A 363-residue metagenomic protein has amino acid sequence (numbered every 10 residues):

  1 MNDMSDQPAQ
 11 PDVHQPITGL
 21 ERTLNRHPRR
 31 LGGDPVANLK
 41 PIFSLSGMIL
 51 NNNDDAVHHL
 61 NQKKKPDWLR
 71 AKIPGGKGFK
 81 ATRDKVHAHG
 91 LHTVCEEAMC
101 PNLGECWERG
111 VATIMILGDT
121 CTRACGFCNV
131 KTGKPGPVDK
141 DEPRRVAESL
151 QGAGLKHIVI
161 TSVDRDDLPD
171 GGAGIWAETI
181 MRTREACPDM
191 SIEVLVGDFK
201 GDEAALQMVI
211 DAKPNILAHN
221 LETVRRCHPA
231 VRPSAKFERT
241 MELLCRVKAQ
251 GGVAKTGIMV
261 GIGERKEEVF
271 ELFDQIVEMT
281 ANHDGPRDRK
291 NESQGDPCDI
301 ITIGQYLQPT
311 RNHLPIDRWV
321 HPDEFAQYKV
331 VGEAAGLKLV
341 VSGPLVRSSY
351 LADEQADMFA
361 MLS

Functional and structural regions predicted by a protein language model:
N2-T113, R144, E148-Q151, E178-D189 (+3 more regions): Auxiliary Fe-S-binding modules of radical SAM enzymes
C100, C121, C125-C128: Short cysteine clusters
E105-E108, G126, V130-G133: Short functional micro-motifs and their immediate structural scaffolds
I114-G118: Short active-site neighborhood of thiol/selenol oxidoreductases, capturing the structured segment around
C121, D164-D167, F199, G263 (+1 more regions): Short, glycine/serine-rich, charged loops/turns that create anion-binding and catalytic segments at active sites
R123, K134, G201, T310 (+1 more regions): Flexible, glycine-rich phosphate/dinucleotide-binding loops and adjacent beta-alpha linkers at cofactor/substrate
A124, L168, C227, R311 (+1 more regions): Glycine/Thr-rich phosphate-binding loops of Rossmann-like dinucleotide-binding domains
N129-R145, L150-L243, K255-M259, I300-T302: Core AdoMet radical
